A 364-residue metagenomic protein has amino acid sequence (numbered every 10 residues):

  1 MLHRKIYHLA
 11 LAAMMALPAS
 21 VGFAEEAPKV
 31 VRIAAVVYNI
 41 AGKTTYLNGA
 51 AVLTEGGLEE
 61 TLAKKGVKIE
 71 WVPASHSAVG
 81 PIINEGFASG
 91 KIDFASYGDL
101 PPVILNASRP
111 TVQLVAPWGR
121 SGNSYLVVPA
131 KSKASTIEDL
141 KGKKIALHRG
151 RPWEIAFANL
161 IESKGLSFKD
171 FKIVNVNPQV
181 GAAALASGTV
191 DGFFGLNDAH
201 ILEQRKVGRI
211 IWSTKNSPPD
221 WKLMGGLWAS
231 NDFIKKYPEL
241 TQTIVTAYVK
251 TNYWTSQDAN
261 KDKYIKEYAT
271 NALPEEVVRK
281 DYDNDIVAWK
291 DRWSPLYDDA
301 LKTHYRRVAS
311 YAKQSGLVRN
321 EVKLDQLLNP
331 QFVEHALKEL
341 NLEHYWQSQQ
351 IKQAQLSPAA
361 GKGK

Functional and structural regions predicted by a protein language model:
E26-V31, R279-K364: Segments of small-molecule ligand-sensing domains
V30-T54, A78, G150: Extracytoplasmic "Venus flytrap"
Y38-K43, Y237-V322: Secondary-structure end/capping motifs
G49-K68, E154-K172, R205: Ligand-binding cleft/hinge of the Venus flytrap
E70-E85, G98, L166, F171-A186: Short helix-initiation/N-cap motifs at beta->coil->alpha
S96-S108, A158-N159, V190-I210, H304 (+1 more regions): A ligand-binding cleft/hinge motif common to bilobed small-molecule-binding domains
P129-K144, K235-E239: Flexible hinge/capping segments at coil-to-helix
V174, Q179-E275: Pocket-lining segment of extracytoplasmic ligand-binding domains
